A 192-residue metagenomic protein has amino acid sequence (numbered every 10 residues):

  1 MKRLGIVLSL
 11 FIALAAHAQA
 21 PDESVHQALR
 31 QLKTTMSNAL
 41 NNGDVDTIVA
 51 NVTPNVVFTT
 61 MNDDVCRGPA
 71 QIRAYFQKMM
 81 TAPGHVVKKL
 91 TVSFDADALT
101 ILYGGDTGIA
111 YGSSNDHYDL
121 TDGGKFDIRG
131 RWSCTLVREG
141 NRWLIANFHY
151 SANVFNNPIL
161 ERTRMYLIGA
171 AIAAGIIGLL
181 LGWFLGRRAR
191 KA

Functional and structural regions predicted by a protein language model:
M1-L4, K191: Positively charged n-region of N-terminal signal peptides that target proteins for export
S9-A18: Hydrophobic h-region of N-terminal signal peptides that target proteins for export in Gram-negative bacteria
H17-A50, T163-A170, G178-A192: Short, low-complexity N-terminal intrinsically disordered segments enriched in polar/charged residues
D22, D127-L160: Short beta-strand edge/turn micro-motifs at domain boundaries
E23, A28, V57, M61 (+1 more regions): Surface-exposed, charged secondary-structure patches
K33-M36, L40, V52, F76 (+2 more regions): Hydrophobic alpha-helical core bundles mediating ligand binding, dimerization, or RNAP-core interactions
N42-T60, R67: Short, well-ordered alpha-helical segments enriched in acidic and aromatic residues
